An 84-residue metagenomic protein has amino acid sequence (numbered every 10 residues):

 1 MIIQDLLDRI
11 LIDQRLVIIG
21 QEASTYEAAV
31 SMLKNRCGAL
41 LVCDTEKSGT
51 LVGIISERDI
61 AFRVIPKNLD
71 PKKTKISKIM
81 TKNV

Functional and structural regions predicted by a protein language model:
M1-V84: Tandem CBS (Cystathionine beta-synthase) repeat/Bateman regulatory domains
